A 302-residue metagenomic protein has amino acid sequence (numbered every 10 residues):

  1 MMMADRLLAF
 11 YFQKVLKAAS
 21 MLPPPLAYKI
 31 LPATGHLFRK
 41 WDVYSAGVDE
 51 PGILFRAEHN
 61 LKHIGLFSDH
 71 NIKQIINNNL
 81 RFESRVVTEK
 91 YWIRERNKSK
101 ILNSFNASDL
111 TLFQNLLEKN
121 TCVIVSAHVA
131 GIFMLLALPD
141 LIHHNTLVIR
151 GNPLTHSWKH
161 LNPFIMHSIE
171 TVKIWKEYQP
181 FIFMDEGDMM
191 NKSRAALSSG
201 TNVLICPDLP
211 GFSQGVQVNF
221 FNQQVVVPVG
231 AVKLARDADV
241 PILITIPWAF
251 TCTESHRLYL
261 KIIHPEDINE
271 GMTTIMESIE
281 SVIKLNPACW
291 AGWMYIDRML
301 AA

Functional and structural regions predicted by a protein language model:
M2-S126, G131, S168-T171: Membrane-anchoring hydrophobic helices of lipid-metabolizing enzymes
D42-V48, L154-F164, V218-N222: Short, flexible/disordered intra-domain loops and linkers
F55, F133, M166-S168, M190-N191 (+2 more regions): Residue-level marker for well-ordered alpha-helical positions
Q74-I75, N152, W248, I296: Residue-level "edge-of-site" marker
R96-K100, K173-F181, G215-F220: Short, basic, glycine/proline-bearing loop/turn elements
L110-Q114, L135-D140, I169-K173, S193-R194 (+2 more regions): Short amphipathic alpha-helical segments and helix-helix/interface helices
E118, L141, L147, F183-A302: Non-catalytic C-terminal accessory region of glycerolipid acyltransferases and related lyso-lipid remodeling enzymes
T121-D185: Catalytic core of membrane glycerolipid acyltransferases/transacylases, capturing the structured, soluble-facing
